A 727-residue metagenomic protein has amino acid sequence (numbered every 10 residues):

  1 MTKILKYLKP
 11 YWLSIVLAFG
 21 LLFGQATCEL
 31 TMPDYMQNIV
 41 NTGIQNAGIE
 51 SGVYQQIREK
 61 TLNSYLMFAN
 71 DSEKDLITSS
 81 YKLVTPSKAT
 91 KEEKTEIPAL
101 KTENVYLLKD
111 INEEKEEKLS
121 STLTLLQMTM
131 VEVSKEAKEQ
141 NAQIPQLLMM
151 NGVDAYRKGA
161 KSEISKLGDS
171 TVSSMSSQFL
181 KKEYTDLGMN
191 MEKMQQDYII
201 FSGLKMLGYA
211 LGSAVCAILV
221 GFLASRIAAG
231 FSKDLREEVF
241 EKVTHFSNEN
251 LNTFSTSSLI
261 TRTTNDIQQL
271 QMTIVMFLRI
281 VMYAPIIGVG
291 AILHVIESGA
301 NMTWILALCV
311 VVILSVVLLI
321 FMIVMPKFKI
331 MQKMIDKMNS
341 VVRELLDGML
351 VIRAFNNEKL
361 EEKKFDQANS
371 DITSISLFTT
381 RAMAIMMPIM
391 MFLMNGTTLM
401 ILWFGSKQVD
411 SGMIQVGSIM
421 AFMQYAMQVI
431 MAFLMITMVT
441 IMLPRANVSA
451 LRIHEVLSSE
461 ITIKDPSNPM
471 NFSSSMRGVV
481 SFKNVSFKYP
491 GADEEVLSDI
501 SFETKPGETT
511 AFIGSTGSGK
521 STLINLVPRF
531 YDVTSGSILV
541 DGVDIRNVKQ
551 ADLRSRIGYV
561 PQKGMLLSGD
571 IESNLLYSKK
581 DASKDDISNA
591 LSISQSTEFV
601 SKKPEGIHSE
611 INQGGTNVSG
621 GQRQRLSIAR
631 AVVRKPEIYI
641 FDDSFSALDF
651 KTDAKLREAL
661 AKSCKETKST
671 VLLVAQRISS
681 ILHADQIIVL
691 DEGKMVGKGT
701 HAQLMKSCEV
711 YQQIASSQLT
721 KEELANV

Functional and structural regions predicted by a protein language model:
M1-M32, N38-M206, G212, C216 (+11 more regions): Membrane-integrated ABC transporters
P10, N248-E249, N265-I274, L278 (+6 more regions): An intracellular "coupling" helix at the cytosolic face of ABC transporter transmembrane type-1 domains
I15, S51-Y54, Y65-L66, D71-E73 (+3 more regions): ABC-type nucleotide-binding domain
F23-T31, L207-I218, L270-T273, F277-V289 (+4 more regions): Hydrophobic alpha-helical transmembrane bundles that constitute the permease/transmembrane domains of multi-pass
C28-I44, I200, Y209-T256, I260 (+9 more regions): Juxtamembrane helix-loop junctions of ABC transporter transmembrane domains
I44-S51, R58-Y65, N70, I144 (+11 more regions): Short intracellular "coupling" helices and adjacent cytoplasmic loop segments at the cytosolic face of multi-pass
V220, H245, N252-V281, G288 (+9 more regions): Extended hydrophobic secondary-structure segments
G290, H294-V311, S315, F321 (+2 more regions): Helix-loop-helix
